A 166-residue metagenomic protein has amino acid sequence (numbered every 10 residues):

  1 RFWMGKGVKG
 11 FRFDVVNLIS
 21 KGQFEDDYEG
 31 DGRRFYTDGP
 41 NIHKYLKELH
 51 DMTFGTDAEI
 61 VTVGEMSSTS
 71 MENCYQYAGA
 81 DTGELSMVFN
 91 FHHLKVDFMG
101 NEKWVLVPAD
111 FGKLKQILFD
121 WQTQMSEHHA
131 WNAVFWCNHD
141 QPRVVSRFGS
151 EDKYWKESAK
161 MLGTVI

Functional and structural regions predicted by a protein language model:
R1-I166: Active-site and adjacent substrate-binding regions of carbohydrate-active enzymes
